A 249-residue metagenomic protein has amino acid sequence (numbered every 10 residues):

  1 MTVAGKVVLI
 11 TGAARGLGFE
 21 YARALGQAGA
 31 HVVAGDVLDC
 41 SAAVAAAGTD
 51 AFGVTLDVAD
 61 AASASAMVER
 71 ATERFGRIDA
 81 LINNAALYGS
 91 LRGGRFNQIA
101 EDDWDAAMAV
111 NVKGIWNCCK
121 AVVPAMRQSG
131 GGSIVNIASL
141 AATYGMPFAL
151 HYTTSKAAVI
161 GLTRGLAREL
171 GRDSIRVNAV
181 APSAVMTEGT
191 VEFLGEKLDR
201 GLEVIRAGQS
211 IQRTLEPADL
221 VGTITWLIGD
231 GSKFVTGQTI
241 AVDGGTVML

Functional and structural regions predicted by a protein language model:
V3-V33: Canonical Rossmann dinucleotide-binding motif of NAD(H)/NADP(H)-dependent dehydrogenases/reductases, specifically
R92-F96, A100-D105, G201, I205: Substrate-binding pocket helix/loop in short-chain dehydrogenase/reductase
C119, S155, T163: Active-site helix of classical SDR
P124, R168-R172, K233: Alpha-helical segment proximal to the catalytic Tyr-Lys
S139: Residue(s) in the substrate-gating loop at a strand-loop-helix junction that position the organic substrate next
G171, R176, V235-G237, D243: Short, small/polar-rich loop/turn modules that mediate ligand/substrate recognition or access, typified
R172, A184-Q209: A glycine/serine/threonine-rich, flexible loop-to-helix segment that serves as the NAD(P) cofactor-binding "lid"
